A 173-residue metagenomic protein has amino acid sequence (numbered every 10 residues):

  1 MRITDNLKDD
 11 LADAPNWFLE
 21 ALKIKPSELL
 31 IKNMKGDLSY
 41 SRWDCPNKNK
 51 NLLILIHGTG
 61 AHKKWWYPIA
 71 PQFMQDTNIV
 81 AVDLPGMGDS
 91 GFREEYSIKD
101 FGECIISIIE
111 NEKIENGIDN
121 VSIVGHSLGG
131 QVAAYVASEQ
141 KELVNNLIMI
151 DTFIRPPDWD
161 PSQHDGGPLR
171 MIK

Functional and structural regions predicted by a protein language model:
M1-L53, M74-T77, E115, I154: Alpha/beta-hydrolase fold catalytic core
S41-G91: Conserved HGGG/HGGXW glycine-rich cap/lid loop of the alpha/beta-hydrolase fold
L52, N78, N120-S122, L143-N146: Structural signature of beta-strand start/N-cap positions in the alpha/beta core of ABC transporter nucleotide-binding
A61, G86, G130, I154-R155: Active-site micro-motifs of SAM-dependent methyltransferase domains
Y67, I106, A134-S138: Short, hydrophobic alpha-helix immediately C-terminal to the catalytic nucleophile
A81-V124, L128: Active-site loop/oxyanion-hole signature of alpha/beta-hydrolase fold enzymes
S122, S127, Q131, Y135 (+1 more regions): Short catalytic micro-motifs in class I SAM-dependent methyltransferases
Y135-S138, N146-K173: Flexible "cap/lid" loop of the alpha/beta hydrolase fold
